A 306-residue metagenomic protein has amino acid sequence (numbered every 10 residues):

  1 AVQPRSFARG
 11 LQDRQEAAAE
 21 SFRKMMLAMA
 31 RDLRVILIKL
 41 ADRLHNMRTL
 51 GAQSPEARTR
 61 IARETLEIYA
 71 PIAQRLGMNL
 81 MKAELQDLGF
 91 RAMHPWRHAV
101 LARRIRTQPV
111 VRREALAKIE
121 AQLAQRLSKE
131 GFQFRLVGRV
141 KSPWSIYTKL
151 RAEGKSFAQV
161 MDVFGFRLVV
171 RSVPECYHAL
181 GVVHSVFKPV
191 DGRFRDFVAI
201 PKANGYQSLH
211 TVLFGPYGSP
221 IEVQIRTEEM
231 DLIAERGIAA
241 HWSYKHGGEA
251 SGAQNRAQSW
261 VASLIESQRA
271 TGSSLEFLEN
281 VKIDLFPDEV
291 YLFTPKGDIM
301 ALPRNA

Functional and structural regions predicted by a protein language model:
A1-F166, V170-I221, R226-I283, L292-I299: Active-site helical microenvironments for divalent-metal-assisted chemistry
F286-D288: N-terminal targeting/trafficking signals and adjacent low-complexity tails
P303: Active-site neighborhood of thiol-dependent amide/isopeptide-bond enzymes
